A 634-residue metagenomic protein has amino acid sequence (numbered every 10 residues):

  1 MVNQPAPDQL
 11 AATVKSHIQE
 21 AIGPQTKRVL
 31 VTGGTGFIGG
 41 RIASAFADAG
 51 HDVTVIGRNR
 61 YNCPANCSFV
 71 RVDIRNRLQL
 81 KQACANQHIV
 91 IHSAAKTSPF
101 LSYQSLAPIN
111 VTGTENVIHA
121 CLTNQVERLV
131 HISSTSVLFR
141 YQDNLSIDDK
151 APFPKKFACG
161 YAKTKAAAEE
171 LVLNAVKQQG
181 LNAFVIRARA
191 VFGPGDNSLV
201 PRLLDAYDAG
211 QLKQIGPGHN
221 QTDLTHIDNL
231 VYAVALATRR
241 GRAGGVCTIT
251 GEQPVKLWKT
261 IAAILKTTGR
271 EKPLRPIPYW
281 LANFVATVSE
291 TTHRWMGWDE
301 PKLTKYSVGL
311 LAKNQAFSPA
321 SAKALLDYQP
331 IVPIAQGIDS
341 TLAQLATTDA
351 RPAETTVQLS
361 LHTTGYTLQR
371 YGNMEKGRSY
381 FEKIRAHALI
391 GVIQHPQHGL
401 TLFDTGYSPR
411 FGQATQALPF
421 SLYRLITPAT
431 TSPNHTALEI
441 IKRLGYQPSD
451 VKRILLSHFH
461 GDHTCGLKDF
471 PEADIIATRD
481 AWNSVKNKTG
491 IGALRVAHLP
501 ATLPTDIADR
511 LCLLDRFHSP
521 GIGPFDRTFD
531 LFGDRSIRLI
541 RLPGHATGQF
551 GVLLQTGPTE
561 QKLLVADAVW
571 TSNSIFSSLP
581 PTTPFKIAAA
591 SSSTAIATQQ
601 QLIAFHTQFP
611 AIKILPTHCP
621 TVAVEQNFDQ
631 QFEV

Functional and structural regions predicted by a protein language model:
N3-Q19, R28, F317-A324, Q329-P352: Amphipathic terminal alpha-helices
V29-D48: N-terminal Rossmann NAD(P)H-binding glycine-rich loop of SDR-like oxidoreductase domains
Y61-N62, V72-T112, A120, R140: NAD(P)H-binding glycine-rich loop region in Rossmannoid oxidoreductase-like domains and their noncatalytic homologs
N116-G160: Conserved Rossmann-fold NAD(P)-dependent oxidoreductase catalytic core, especially the SDR/UDP-sugar
A158-F184: Active-site Tyr-X1-5-Lys
A166, Q179-L181, F192-R202, L236-C247 (+2 more regions): Glycine/proline-rich active-site loop of Rossmann-fold NAD(P)-dependent oxidoreductases
A175-V185, R189-T222, I227-N229, I264: NAD(P)-dependent short-chain dehydrogenase/reductase
A429-Y446, D450, D480-I540, I587-A611: Metallo-beta-lactamase
